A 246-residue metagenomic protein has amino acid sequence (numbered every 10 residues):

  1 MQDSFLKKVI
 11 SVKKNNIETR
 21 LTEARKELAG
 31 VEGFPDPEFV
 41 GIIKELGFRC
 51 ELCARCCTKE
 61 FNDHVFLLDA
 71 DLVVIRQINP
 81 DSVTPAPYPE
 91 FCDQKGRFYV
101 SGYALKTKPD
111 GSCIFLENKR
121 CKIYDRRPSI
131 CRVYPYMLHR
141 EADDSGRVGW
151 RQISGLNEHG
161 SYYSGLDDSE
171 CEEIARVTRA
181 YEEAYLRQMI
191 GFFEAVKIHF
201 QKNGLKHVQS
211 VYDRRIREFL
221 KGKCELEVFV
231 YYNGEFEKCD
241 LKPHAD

Functional and structural regions predicted by a protein language model:
M1-D246: Short loop/turn segments that flank or connect secondary-structure elements
